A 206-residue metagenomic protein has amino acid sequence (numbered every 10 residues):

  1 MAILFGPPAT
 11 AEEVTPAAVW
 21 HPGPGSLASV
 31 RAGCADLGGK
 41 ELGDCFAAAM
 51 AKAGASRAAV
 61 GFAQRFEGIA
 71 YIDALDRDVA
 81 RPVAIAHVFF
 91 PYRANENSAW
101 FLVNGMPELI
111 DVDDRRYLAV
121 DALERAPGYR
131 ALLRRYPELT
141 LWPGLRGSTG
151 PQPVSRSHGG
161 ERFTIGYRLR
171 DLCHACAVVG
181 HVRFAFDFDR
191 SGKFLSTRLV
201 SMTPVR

Functional and structural regions predicted by a protein language model:
M1-L4: Bacterial N-terminal signal peptides
A9-A11: Boundary at the C-terminal end of the N-terminal hydrophobic targeting segment
V14-L145: Extended, low-hydrophobicity segments enriched in charged/polar residues
K40-E41, M50-K52, S155, V179-R183: Secreted/processed peptides and extracellular or luminal domains of membrane proteins
A94-S98, T149, A177-F184: Short, surface-exposed coil-to-beta transition loops
Y129-V179: Acidic, glycine-rich flexible loop segments
L169-R170, T197-R206: Short, solvent-exposed aromatic-acidic interface loops
D189-S191: Short acidic-glycine loop/turn motifs at beta-strand connectors
